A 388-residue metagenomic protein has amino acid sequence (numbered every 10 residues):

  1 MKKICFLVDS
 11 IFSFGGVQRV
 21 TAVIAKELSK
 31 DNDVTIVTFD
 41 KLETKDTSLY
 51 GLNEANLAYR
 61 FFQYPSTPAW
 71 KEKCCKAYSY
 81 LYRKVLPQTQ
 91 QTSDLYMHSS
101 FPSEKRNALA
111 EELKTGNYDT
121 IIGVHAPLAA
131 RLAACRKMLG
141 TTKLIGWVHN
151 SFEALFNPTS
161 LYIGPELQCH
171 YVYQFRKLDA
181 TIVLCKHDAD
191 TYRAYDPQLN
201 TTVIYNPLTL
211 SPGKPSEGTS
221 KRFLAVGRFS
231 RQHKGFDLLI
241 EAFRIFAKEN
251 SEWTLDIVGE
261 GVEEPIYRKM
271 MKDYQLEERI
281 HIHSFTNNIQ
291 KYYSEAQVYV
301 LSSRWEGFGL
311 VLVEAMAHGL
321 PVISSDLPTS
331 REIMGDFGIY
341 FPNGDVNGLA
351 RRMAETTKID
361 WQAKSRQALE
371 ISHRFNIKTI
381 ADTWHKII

Functional and structural regions predicted by a protein language model:
C5, S216-K234, I240-F243: Conserved donor-binding/catalytic core segment of Leloir-type glycosyltransferases
N107-E111, F152, Y162-T181: Membrane-proximal helix-turn-helix segments that form the acceptor-binding/catalytic region of lipid-linked
G123-A129, V148: Short His-centered aromatic/hydrophobic patch
H187, P207: Carbohydrate-associated surface elements
R268-S284: Nucleotide-activated donor-binding/catalytic signature segment of Leloir-type glycosyltransferases, i.e., the conserved
F285, R304: Aromatic "clamp/platform" in nucleotide-sugar-dependent glycosyltransferases that forms part of the donor/acceptor
P321-S324: Short hydrophobic beta-strand element within catalytic cores of glycosyltransferases and related nucleotide-activated
I339-V346, A354-I359: Conserved acidic donor-binding segment of nucleotide-sugar-dependent glycosyltransferases
